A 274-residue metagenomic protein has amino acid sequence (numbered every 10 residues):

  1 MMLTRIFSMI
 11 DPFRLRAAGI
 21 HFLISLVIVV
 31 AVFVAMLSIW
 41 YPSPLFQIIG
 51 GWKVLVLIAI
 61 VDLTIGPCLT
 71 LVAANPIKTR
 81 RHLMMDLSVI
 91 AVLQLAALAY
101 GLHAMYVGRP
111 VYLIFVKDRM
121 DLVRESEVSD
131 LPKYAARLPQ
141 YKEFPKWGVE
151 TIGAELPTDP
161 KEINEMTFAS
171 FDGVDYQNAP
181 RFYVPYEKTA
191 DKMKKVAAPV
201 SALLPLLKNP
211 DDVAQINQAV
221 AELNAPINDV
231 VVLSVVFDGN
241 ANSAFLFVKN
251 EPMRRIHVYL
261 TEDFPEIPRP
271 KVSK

Functional and structural regions predicted by a protein language model:
M1-P42: Membrane-anchoring/interfacial helices and their immediately flanking loops in integral membrane proteins
R5-A18, S43-L55, K78-L83, L87: Membrane-helix interfacial "entry" motifs
R14-L15, G19-I20, L93-Q94, R124-F144: Generic detector of multi-pass transmembrane helix bundles and their immediately adjacent loops in polytopic membrane
I20, I24-V32, V61-I65, V89 (+1 more regions): Lipid-exposed faces of alpha-helical membrane segments in multi-pass integral membrane proteins
V27-A74, M84: Membrane-embedded alpha-helical segments of integral membrane proteins
V54-L55, I114-D130: Short extracytoplasmic/periplasmic juxtamembrane "stem" segments immediately C-terminal to an N-terminal membrane anchor
C68-K78, S88-V116, L122: Transmembrane alpha-helices and immediately adjacent membrane-cytoplasm interface residues in multi-pass integral
P132-K274: Extracytosolic and intramembrane catalytic regions of membrane-associated proteins in envelope/secretory systems
